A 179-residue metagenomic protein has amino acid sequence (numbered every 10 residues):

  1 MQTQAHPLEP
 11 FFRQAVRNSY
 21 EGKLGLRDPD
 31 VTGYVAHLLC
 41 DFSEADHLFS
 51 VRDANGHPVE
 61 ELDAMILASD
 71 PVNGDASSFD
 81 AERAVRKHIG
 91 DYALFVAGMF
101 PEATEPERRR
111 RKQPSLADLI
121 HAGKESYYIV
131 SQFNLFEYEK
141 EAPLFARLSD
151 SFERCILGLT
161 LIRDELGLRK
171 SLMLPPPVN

Functional and structural regions predicted by a protein language model:
M1-M173: Terminal low-complexity "docking" segments
P176-N179: Helix-rich, well-folded core regions that mediate interactions or catalysis
